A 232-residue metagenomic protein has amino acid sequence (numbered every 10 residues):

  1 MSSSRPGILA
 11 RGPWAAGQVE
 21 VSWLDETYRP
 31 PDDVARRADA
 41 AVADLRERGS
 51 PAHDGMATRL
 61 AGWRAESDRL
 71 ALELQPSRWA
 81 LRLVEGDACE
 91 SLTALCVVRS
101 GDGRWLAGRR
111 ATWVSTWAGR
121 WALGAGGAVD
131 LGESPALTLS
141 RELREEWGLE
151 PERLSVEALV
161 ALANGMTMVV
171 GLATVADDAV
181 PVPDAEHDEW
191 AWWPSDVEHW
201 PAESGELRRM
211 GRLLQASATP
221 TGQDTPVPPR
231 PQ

Functional and structural regions predicted by a protein language model:
M1-W121, G127-R141, L149-A179, L213-Q232: N-terminal leader/linker segments that precede catalytic domains of diphosphate-processing enzymes
P181-S217: NUDIX/MutT-family hydrolases
